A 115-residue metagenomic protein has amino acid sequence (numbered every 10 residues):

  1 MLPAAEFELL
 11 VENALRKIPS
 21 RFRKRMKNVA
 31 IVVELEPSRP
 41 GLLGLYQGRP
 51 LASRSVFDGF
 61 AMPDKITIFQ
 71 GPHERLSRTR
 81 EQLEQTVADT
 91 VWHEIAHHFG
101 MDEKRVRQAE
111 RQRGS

Functional and structural regions predicted by a protein language model:
M1-P3, V33-R39, E74-R75: A generic short-segment signal for beta-strand/edge and adjacent turn/coil regions
P3, F22, N28-E34, E103-K104 (+2 more regions): Beta-sandwich/jellyroll recognition modules and their flexible linkers
P3-K17: N-terminal small/polar-rich segments of proteins
L15-T67, E81: Auxiliary, metal-adjacent structural segments of Zn-dependent hydrolase domains
K17, R21, T90, E94-H98: Short alpha-helical functional segments enriched in proximate histidine and acidic residues
Q47-A88, H98-S115: Active-site scaffold of zinc-dependent metalloenzymes
